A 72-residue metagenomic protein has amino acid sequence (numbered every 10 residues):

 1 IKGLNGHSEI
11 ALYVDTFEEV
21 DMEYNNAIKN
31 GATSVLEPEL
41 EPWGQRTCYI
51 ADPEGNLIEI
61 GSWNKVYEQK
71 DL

Functional and structural regions predicted by a protein language model:
I1-A51, S62-L72: Vicinal oxygen chelate
